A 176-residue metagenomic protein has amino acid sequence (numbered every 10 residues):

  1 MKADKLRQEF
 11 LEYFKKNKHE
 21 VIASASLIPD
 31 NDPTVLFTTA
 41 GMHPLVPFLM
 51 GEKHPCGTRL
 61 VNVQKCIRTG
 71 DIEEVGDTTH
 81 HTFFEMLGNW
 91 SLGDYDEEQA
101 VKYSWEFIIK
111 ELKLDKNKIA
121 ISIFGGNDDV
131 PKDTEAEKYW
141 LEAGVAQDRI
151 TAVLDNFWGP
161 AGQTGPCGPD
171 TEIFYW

Functional and structural regions predicted by a protein language model:
M1-W176: Structured aminoacyl-transfer and RNA-binding surfaces used for tRNA recognition/handling in the translation apparatus
